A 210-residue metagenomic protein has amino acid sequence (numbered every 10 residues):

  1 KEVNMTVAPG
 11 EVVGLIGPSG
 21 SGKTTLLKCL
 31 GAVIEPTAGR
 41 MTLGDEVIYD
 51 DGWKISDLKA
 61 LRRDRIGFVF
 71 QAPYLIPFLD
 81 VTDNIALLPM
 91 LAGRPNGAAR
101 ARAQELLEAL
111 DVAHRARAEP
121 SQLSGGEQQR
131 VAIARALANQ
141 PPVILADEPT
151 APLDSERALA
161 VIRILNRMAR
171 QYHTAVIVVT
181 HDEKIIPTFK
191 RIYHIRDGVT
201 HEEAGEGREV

Functional and structural regions predicted by a protein language model:
I16-P18: The feature captures the beta-strand-to-loop junction immediately N-terminal to the Walker
G31: Helix-to-loop junction immediately C-terminal to a conserved catalytic motif
G39-D50: Conserved ABC transporter NBD signature motif
I48-G67: ABC ATPase NBD coupling module
E119-Q129: Conserved ABC ATPase signature
Q140: Conserved catalytic motifs of ABC-family nucleotide-binding domains
I144-D147: Catalytic Walker B motif of ABC-type/P-loop ATPase nucleotide-binding domains
